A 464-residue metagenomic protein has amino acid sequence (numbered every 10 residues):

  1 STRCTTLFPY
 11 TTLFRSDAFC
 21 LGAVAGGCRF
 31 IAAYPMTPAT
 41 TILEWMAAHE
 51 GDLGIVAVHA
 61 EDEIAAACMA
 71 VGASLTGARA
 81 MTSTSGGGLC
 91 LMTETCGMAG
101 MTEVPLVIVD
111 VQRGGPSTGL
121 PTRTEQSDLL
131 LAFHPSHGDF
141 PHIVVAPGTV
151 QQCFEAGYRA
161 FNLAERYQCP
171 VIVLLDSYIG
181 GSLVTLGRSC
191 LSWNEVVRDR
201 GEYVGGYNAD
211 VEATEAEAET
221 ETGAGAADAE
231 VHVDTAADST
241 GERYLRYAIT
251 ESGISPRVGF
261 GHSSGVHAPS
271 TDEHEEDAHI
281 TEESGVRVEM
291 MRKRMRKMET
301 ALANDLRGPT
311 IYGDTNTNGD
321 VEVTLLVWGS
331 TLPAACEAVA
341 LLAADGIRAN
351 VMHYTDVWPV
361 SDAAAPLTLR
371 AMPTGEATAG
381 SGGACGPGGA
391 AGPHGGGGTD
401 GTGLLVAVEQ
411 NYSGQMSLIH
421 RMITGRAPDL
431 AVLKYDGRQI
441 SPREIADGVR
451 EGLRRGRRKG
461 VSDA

Functional and structural regions predicted by a protein language model:
S1-T6: Short, exposed "boundary/linker" segments that immediately precede the start of a downstream structural module
L7-G26, A156, F161-C385, H394 (+1 more regions): Flexible, low-complexity linker and terminal segments
L7-H137, P141, P147, E221-A224 (+4 more regions): Thiamine diphosphate
E63, V150-C153, G157: Residues at or immediately preceding the N-termini of alpha-helices
M92, C153, A335: Aromatic/hydrophobic pocket-lining residues that form the small-molecule binding cavity in soluble enzyme cores
V104, Q152, A160: Structured ligand/cofactor/substrate-binding pocket environments in proteins
H142-T149, T324-V327: Short, well-ordered beta-strand elements within core beta-sheets of diverse protein domains
